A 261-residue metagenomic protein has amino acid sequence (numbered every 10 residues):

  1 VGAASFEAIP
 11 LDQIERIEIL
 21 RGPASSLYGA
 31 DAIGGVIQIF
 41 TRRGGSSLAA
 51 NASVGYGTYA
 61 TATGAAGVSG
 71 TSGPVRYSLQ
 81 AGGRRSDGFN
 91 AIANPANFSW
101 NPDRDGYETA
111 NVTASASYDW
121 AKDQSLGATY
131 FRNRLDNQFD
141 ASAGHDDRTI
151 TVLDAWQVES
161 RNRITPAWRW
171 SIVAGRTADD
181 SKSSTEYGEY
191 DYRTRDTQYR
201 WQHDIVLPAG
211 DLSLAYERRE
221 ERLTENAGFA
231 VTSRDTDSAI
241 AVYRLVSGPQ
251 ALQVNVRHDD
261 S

Functional and structural regions predicted by a protein language model:
V1, G29-I33: Short, glycine-/polar-rich solvent-exposed loops and beta-turns at beta-strand/coil boundaries
V1-G2, A49-A50, N90-P95, F139-A143 (+2 more regions): Short acidic, glycine/proline-rich loop/turn micro-motifs
V1-R21: Short acidic/polar hinge/loop motifs at secondary-structure boundaries that mediate gating or recognition
D12-I14, A32-V36, S47-A49, T63 (+1 more regions): Extracytoplasmic
I17-E18, I37-I39: Non-catalytic regulatory/gating segments with a bias toward low-complexity or hydrophobic composition
G22-S25, H258-D260: Short beta-turn/strand-loop junction motif enriched in small, turn-promoting residues
S25-S26, Q38, G45-S47, S53-G55 (+1 more regions): Periplasmic-side early beta-strands and strand-to-turn transitions of outer-membrane beta-barrels
S117-L135, I150-S261: Face-selective signature of the C-terminal outer-membrane beta-barrel domain
